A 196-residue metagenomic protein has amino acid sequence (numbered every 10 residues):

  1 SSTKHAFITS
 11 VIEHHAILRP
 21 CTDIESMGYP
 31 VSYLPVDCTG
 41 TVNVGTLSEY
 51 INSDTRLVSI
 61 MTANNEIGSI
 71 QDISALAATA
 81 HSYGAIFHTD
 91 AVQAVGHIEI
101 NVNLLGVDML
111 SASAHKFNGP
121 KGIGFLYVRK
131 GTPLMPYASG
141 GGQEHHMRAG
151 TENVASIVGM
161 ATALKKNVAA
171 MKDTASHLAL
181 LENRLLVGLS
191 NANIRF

Functional and structural regions predicted by a protein language model:
S1-F196: Pyridoxal 5′-phosphate
